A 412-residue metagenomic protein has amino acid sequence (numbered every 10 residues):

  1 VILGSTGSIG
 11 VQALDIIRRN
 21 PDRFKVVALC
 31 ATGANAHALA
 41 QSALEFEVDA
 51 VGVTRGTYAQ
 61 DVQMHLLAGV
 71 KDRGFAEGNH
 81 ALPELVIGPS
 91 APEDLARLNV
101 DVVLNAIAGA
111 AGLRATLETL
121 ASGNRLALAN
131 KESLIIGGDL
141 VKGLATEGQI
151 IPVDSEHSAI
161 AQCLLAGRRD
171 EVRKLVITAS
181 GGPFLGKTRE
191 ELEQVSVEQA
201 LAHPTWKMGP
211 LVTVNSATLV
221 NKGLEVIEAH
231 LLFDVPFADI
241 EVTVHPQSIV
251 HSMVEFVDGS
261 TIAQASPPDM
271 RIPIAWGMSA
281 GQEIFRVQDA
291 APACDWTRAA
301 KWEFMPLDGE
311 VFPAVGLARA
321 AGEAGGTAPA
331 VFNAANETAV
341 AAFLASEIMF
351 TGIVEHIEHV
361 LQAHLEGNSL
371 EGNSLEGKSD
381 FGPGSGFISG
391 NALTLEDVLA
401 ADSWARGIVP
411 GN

Functional and structural regions predicted by a protein language model:
V1-E371, D380-N412: Catalytic, metal-anchored helix/loop core of enzyme active sites in primary metabolism
